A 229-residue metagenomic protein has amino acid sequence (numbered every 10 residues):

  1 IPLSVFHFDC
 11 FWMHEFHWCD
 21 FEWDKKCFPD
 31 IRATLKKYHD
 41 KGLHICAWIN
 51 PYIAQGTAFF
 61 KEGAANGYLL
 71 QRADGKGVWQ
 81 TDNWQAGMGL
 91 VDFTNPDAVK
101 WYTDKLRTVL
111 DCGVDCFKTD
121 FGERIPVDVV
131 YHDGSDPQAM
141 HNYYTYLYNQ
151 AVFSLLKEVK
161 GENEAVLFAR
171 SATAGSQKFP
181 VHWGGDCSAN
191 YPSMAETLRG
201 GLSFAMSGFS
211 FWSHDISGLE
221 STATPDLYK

Functional and structural regions predicted by a protein language model:
I1-K229: Catalytic-domain carbohydrate-binding cleft regions of carbohydrate-active enzymes
